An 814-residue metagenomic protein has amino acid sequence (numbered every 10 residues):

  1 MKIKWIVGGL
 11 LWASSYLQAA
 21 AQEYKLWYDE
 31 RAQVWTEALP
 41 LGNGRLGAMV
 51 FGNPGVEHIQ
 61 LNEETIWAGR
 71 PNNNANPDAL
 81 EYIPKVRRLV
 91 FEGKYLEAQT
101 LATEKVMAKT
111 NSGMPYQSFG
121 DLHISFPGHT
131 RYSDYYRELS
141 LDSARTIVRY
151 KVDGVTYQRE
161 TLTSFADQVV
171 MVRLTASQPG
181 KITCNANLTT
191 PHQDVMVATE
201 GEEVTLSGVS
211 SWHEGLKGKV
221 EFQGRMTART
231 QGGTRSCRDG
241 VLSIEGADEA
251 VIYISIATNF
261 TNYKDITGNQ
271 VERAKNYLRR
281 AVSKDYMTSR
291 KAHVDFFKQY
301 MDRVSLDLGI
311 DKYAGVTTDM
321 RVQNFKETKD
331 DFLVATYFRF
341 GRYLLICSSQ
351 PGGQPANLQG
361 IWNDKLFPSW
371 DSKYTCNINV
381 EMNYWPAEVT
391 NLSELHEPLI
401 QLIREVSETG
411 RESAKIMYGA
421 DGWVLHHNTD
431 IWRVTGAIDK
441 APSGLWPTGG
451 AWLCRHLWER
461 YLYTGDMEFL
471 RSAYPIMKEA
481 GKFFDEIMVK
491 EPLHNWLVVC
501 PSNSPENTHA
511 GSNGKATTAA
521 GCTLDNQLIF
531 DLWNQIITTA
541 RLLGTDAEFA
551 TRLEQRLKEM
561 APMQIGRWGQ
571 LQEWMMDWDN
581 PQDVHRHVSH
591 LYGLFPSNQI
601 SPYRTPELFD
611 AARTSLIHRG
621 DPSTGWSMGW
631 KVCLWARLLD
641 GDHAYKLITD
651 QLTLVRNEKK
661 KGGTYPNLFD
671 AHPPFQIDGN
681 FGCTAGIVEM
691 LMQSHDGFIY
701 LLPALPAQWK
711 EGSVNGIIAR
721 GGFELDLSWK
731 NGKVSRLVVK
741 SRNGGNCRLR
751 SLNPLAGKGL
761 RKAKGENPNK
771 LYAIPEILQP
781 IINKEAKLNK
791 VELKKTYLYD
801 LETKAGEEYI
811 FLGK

Functional and structural regions predicted by a protein language model:
M1-Q22: Bacterial Sec-dependent N-terminal signal peptides
Q22-P442, L457-Y461, K478-G481, P492 (+10 more regions): Aromatic-residue-lined binding/catalytic grooves and analogous aromatic/hydrophobic interfacial grooves in multimeric
G360, D364, L497-V499, E506-N507 (+2 more regions): C-terminal catalytic domain of Rieske-type non-heme iron oxygenases
N379, G449-R460, F469-E486, S627 (+2 more regions): Extended, hydrophobic alpha-helical segments in both membrane/secreted and soluble proteins
E479, F483-T539: Acidic/histidine-rich catalytic neighborhood
D670, I677, L691, D696-A719: Acidic, turn-prone loop/beta-hairpin segments
